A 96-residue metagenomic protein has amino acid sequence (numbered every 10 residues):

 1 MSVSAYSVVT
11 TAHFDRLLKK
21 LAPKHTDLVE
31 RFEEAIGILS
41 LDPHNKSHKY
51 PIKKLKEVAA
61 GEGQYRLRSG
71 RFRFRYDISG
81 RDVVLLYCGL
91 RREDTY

Functional and structural regions predicted by a protein language model:
M1-A5, R16-V29, E62-R73, D77-Y96: Enriched for short, Lys/Arg-rich terminal
S7-V9, K24, H44-K46: Short hydrophobic/aromatic-rich motifs at helix boundaries and adjacent loops
I38-R66: A short, surface-exposed loop/turn module that caps and links secondary-structure elements
